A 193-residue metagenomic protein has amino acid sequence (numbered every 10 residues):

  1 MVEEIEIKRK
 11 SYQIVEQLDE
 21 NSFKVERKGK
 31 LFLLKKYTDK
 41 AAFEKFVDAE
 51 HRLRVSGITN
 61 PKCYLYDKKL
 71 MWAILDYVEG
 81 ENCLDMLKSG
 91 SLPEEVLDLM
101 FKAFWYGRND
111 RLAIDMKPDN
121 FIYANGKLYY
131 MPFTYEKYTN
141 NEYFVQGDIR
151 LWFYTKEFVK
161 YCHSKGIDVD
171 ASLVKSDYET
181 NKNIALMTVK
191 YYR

Functional and structural regions predicted by a protein language model:
K8-V47: ATP-binding glycine-rich loop module of kinase domains
K24-V25, K36, L65, I74-Y77 (+1 more regions): Conserved hydrophobic "DFG−1" position in protein kinase catalytic cores
F32, T59, A73, Y129-M131: Protein kinase-like catalytic core scaffold
A49-T59: Structural motif at the C-terminus of the N-lobe alphaC helix and the adjacent alphaC-beta4 loop of the Hanks-type
I58-L99: Conserved structural core of kinase catalytic domains
L99-Y106: Conserved hydrophobic core/spine positions of the Hanks-type protein kinase catalytic domain
N109-L112, A124-R193: C-lobe/activation-segment region of protein kinase-like
M116-F121: Hydrophobic residue at the +6 position relative to the catalytic HRD Asp in the kinase catalytic loop
